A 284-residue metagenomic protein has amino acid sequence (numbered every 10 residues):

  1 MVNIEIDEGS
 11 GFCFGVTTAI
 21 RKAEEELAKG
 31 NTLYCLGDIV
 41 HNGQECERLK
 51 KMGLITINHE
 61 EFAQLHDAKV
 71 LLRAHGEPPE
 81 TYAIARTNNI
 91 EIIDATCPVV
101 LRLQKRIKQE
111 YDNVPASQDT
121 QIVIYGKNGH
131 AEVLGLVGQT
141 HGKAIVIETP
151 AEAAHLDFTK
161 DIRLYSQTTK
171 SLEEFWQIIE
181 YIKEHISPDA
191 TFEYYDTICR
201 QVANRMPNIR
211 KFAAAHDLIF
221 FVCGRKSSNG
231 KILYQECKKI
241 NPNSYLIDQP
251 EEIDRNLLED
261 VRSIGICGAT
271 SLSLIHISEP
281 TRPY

Functional and structural regions predicted by a protein language model:
N3-T140, A144-D157, L172, I178-K183 (+2 more regions): Active-site loop-to-helix "anion-binding N-cap" substructures in soluble metabolic enzymes
L65-D67, T159, A214-A215, D260: Alpha-helix C-terminal capping/helix-to-coil transition sites in glycosyltransferase folds
E148, Y245-E252: Beta-strand->loop->alpha-helix junctions that form or flank phosphate-binding loops in nucleotide-handling enzymes
E152, N204-N208, E252-N256: Short acidic active-site motifs
Y165-L172, C223, C267-T270: Active-site donor-nucleotide binding/catalytic segment of nucleotide-sugar enzymes
E184-L218, G224-R225, Y234-I247: Active-site rim loops that border cofactor/substrate pockets in soluble metabolic enzymes
I275-Y284: Single conserved hydrophobic/aromatic residue that forms the stacking wall/gate of nucleotide- or nucleobase-binding
